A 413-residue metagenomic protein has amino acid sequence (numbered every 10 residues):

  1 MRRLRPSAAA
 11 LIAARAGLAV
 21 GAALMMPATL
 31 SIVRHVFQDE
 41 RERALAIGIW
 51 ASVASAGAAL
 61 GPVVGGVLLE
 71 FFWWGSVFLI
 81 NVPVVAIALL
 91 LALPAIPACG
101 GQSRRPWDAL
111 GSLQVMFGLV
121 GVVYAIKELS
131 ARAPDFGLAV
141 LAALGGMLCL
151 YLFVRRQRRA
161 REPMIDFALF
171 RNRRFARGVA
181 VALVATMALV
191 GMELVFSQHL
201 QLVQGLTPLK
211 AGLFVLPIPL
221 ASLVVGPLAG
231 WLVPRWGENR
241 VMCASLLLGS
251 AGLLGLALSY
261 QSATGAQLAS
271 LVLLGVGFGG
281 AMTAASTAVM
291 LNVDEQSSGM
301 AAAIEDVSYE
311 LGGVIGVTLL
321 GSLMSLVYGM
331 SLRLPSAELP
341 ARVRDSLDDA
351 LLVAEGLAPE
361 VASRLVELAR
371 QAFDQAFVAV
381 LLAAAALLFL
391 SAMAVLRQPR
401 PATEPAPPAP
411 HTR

Functional and structural regions predicted by a protein language model:
M1-L110, G137: Helix-loop-helix hairpins in multi-pass membrane proteins, especially solute transporters
A10, D135-G145, C149, R158-R333 (+2 more regions): 12-transmembrane solute porter fold
A19, I47-A58, P62, G111 (+7 more regions): Structural signature of transmembrane alpha-helices in multi-pass secondary transporters
V20, V82-L89, L150, S250-A251 (+1 more regions): Small-residue-rich packing faces within the transmembrane alpha-helices of Major Facilitator Superfamily
G48, E70-A182, A188, L206 (+1 more regions): Hydrophobic transmembrane-helix bundles of small-molecule transporters
L60-L69, V122, A229, G316 (+1 more regions): Small-residue (Gly/Pro/Ala) motifs that create kinks and tight helix-helix packing interfaces
T287, L352-R413: Transmembrane-helix exit segments and adjacent C-terminal regions of multi-pass membrane proteins
